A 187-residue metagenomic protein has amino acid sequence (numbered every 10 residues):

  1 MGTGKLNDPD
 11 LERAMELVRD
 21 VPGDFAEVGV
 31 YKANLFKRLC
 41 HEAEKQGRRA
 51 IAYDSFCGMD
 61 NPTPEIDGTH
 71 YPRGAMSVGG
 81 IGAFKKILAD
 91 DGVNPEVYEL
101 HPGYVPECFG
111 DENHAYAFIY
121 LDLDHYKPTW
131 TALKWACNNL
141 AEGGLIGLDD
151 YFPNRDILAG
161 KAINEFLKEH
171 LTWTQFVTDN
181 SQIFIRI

Functional and structural regions predicted by a protein language model:
M1-K5, E12-I187: S-adenosylmethionine/decaboxylated-SAM
